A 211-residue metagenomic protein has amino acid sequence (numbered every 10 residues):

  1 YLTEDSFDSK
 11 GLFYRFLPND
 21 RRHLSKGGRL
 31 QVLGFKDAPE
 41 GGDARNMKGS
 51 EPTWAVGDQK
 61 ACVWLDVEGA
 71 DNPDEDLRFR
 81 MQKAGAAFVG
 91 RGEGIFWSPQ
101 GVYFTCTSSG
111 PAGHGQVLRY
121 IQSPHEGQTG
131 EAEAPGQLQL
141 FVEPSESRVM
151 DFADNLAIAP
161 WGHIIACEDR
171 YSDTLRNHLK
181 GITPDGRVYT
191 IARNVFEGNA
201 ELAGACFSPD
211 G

Functional and structural regions predicted by a protein language model:
Y1-G211: Sequence/structural signature of beta-propeller domains
